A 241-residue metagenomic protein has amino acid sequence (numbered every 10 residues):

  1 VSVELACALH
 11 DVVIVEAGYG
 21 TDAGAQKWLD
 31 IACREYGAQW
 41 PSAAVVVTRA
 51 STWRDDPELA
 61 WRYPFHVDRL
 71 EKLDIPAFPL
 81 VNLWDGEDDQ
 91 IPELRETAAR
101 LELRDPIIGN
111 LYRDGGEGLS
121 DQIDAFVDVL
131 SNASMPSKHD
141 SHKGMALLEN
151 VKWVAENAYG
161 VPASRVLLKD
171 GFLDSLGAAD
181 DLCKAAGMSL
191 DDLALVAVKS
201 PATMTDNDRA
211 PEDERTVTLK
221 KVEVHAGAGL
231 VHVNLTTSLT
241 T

Functional and structural regions predicted by a protein language model:
V1-P79, L83-Q90, L94-T241: P-loop NTP-binding site
